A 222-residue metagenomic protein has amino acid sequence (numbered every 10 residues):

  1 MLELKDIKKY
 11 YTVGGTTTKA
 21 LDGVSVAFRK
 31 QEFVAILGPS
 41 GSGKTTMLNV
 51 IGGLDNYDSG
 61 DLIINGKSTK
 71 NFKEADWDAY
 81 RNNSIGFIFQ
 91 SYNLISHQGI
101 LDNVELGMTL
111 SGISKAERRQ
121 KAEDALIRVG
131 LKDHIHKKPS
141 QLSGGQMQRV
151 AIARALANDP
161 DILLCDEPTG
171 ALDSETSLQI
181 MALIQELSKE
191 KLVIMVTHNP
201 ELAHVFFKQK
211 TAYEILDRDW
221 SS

Functional and structural regions predicted by a protein language model:
L2-A203: ABC family nucleotide-binding domain
H204-S222: Single conserved hydrophobic/aromatic residue that forms the stacking wall/gate of nucleotide- or nucleobase-binding
